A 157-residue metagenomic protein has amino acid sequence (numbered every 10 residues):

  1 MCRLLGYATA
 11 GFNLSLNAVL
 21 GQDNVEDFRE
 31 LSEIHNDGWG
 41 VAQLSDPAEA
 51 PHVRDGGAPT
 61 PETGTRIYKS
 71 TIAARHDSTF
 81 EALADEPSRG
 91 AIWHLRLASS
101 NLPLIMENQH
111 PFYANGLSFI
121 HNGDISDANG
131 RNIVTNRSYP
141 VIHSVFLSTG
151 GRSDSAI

Functional and structural regions predicted by a protein language model:
M1-I157: Conserved short alpha-helical segments that host acidic/polar catalytic motifs at enzyme active sites
